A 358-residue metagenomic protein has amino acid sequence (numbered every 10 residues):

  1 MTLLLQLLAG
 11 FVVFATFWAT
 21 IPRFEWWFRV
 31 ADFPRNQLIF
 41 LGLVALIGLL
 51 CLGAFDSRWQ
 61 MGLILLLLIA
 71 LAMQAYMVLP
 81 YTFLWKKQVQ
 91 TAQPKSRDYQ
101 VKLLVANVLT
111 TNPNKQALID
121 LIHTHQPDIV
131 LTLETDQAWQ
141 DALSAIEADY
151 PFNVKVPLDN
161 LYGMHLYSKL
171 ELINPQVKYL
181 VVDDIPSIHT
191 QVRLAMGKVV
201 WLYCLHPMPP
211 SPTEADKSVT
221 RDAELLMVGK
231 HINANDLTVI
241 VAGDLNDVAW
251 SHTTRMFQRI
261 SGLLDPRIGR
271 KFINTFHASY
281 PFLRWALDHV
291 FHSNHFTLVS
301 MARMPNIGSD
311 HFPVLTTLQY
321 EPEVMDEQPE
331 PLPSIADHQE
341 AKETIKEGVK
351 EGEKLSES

Functional and structural regions predicted by a protein language model:
M1-L7, E353-S358: Short, low-complexity, intrinsically disordered N-terminal peptides in bacterial proteins
L3-L52, D56-W59, L63-A75: Membrane-embedded alpha-helical segments of integral membrane proteins
A9-I21, A75-Q90, T135, H189-H206 (+1 more regions): Short secondary-structure boundary segments
F17-W18, Q90-Q93, Q140-A142, H252: Intrinsically disordered, low-complexity boundary segments flanking structured domains
L52-F55, W59-T124: N-terminal signal-anchor transmembrane helix
L103, L109-H123, I129-E357: Soluble catalytic domains of enzymes that build or remodel membrane lipids, polysaccharides, and related
